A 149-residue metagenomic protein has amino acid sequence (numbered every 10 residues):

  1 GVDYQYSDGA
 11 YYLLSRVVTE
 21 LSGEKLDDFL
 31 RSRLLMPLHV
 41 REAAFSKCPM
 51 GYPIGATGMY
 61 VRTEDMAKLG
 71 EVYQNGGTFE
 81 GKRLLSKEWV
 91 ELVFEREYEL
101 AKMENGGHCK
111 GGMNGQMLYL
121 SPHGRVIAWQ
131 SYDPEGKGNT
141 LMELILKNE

Functional and structural regions predicted by a protein language model:
G1-T57: Catalytic-site signature segments of enzymes, centered on catalytic residues
D8, A44, C48-P49, G58 (+4 more regions): Solvent-exposed, flexible loop/coil residues
A10, S22, L26, L30 (+4 more regions): Stable alpha-helical elements in mature extracytoplasmic
A10-V17, G55-T78, Q116-Y132: Active-site-proximal alpha-helical segments within enzyme catalytic domains
R16, K25, L35, P49-G51 (+4 more regions): Homeobox/homeodomain signature
V18-G23, C48, V61-A67, E97-G106: Short, charged low-complexity intrinsically disordered segments located at boundaries of structured domains
M36, Q74-E149: Catalytic loop of the DD-peptidase/beta-lactamase superfamily, centered on the K-T-G motif and neighboring
C48-V61, N105-G115: Carbohydrate-binding/catalytic loop surfaces
